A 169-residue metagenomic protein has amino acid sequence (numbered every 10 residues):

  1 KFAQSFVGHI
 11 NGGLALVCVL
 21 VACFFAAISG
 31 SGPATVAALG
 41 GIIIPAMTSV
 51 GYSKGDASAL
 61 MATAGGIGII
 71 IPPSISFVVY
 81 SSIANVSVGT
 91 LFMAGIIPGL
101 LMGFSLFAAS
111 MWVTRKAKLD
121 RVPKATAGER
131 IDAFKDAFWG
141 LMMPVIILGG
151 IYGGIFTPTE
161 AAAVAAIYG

Functional and structural regions predicted by a protein language model:
K1-G169: Alpha-helical transmembrane segments of multi-pass membrane transport proteins
